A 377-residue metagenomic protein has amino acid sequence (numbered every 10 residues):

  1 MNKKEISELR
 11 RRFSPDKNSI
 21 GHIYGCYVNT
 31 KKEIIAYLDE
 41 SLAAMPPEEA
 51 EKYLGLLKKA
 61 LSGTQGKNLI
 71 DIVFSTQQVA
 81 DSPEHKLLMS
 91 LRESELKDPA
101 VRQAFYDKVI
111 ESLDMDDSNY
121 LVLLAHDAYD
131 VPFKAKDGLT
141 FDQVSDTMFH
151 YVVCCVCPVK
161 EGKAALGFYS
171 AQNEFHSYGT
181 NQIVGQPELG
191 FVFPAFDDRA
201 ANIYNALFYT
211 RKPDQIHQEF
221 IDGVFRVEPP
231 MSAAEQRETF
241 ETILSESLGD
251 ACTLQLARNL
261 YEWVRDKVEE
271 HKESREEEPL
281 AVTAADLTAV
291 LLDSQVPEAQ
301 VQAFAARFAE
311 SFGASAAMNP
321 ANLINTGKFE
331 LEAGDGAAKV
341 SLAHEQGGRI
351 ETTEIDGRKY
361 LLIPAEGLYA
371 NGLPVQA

Functional and structural regions predicted by a protein language model:
L9-G327: Long, hydrophobic alpha/beta structural blocks
L124-A125, E332, S341, L362: Residues in well-ordered beta-strands of folded domains
T283, S341-A343, P364: Helix N-cap / beta->alpha transition motif
E310-G347, E351: Long, contiguous regulatory modules within eukaryotic nuclear regulatory proteins
G347-A377: Hydrophobic, glycine-enriched assembly/anchoring segments
